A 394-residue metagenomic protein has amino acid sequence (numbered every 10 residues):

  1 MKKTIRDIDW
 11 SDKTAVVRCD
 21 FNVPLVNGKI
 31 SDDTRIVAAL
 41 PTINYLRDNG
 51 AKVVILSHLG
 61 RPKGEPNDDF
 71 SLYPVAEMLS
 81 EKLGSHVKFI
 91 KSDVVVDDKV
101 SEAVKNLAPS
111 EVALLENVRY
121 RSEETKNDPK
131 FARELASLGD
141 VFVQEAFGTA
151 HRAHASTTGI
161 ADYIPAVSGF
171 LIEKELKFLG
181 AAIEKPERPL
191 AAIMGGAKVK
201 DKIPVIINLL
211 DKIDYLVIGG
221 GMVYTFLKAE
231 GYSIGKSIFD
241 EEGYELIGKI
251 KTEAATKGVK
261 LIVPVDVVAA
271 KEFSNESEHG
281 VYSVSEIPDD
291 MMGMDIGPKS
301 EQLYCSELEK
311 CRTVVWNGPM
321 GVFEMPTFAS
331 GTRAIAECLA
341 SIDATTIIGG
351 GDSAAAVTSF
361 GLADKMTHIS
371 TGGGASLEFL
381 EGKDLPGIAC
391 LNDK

Functional and structural regions predicted by a protein language model:
M1-K394: Active-site loop-to-helix "anion-binding N-cap" substructures in soluble metabolic enzymes
